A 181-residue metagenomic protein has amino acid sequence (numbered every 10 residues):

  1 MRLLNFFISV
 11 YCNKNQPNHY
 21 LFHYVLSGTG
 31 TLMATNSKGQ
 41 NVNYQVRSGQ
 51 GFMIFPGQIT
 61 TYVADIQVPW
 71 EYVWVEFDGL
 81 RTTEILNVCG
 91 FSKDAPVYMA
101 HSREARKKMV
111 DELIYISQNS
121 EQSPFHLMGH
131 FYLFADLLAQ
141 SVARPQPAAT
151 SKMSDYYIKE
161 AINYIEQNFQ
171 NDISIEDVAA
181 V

Functional and structural regions predicted by a protein language model:
R2-K93: N-terminal regulatory/effector-sensing and dimerization cores that precede helix-turn-helix DNA-binding domains
R2-N5, S9, D65-I66, I114 (+3 more regions): General secondary-structure edge motif
L4, R47, I54, S92 (+4 more regions): Generic signal for short, ordered secondary-structure residues within or immediately flanking folded domains
Y11, N87-D111: Aromatic/histidine-rich interaction motifs
Q16, Q40, Q45, Q50 (+9 more regions): Residue-identity detector for glutamine
L21-Y24, D78-R81, A105-E112, H130 (+1 more regions): Amphipathic, well-ordered alpha-helical segments in soluble domains
K93-E104, I116-Y132, D136-V181: Short, Lys/Arg-enriched, Trp-marked, Pro/Gly-tolerant hinge/linker segments that flank
